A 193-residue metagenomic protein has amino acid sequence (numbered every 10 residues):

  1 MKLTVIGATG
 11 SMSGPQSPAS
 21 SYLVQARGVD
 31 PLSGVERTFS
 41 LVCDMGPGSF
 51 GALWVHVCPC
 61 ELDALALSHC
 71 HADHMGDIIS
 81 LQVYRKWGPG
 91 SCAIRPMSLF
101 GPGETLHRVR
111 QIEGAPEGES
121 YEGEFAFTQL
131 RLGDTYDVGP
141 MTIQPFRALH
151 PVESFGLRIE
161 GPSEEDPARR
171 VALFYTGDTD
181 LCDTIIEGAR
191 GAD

Functional and structural regions predicted by a protein language model:
M1-Y175, D180, I185-E187: Binuclear metal-dependent hydrolase catalytic cores
A192: An anion/phosphate-binding loop that grips the pyrophosphate of nucleotide cofactors and donors
